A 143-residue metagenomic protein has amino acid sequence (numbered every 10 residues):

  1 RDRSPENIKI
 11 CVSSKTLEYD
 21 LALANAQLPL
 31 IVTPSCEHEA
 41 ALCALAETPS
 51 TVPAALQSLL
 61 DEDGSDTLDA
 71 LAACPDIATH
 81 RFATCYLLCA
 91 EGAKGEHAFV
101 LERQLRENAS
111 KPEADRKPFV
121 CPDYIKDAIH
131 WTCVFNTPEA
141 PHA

Functional and structural regions predicted by a protein language model:
R1-A143: Acidic, divalent-metal-binding catalytic cores of TOPRIM and closely related two-metal-ion phosphodiester/pyrophosphate
